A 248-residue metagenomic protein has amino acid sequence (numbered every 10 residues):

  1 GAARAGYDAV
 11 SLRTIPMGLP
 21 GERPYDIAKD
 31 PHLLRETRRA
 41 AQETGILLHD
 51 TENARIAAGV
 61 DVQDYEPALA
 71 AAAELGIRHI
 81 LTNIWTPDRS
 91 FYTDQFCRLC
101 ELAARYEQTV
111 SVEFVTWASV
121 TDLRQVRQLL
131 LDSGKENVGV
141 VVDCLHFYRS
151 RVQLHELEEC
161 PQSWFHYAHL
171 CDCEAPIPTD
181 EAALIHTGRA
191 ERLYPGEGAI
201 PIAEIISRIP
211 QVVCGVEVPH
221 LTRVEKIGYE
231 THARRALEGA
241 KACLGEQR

Functional and structural regions predicted by a protein language model:
G1-A9, A73-G76, L123-V142, Y148-R248: Histidine-acidic metal/acid-base catalytic patches
A3, L34, A40-V140, R149: Active-site acidic/histidine proton-transfer and metal-coordination neighborhood in alpha/beta enzyme cores
S11, D50, L81, S111 (+2 more regions): Conserved beta-strand positions in the central sheet of alpha/beta enzyme cores
S11-E36: Glycine-rich, proline-tolerant flexible connector loops at the mouths of alpha/beta enzymes
R13-M17, N53-I56, I84-P87, E113-W117 (+3 more regions): Active-site beta-loop-alpha junctions enriched in small/polar residues
G18-P24, V112, S150, T222-K226: A short acidic, helix-capping loop that chelates divalent metal ions and anchors anionic groups
I27-R35, V62-E66, R89-T93, V120 (+2 more regions): Non-membrane alpha-helical structural segments and their capping/turn regions in soluble enzymes
